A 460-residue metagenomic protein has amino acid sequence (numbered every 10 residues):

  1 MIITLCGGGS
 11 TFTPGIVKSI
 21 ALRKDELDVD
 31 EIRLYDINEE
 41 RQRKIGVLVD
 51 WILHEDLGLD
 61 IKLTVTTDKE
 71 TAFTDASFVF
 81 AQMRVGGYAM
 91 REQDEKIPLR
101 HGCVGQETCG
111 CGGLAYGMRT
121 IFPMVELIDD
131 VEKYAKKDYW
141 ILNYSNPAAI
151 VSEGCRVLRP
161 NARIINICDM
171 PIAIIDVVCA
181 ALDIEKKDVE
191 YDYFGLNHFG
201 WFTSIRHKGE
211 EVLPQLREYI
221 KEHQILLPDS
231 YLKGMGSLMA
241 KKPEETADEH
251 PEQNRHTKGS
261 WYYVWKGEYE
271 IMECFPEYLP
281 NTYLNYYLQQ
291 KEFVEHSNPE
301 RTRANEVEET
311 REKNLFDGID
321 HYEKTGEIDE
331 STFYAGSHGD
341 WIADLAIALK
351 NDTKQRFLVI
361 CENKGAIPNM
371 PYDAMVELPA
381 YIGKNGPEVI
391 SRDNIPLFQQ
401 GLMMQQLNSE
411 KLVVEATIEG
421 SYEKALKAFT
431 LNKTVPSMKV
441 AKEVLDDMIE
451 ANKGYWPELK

Functional and structural regions predicted by a protein language model:
M1-I3: Extreme N-terminal starter segment of soluble prokaryotic enzymes
G9: Conserved glycine-rich cofactor-binding loop
P14, W140-K208, L213: Rossmann-fold dinucleotide-binding core
D25-D50: NAD(P)-binding Rossmann-fold cofactor-contacting core
K62-T74: Short acidic low-complexity segments
F73, S77-Q82: N-terminal Rossmann-like NAD(P) cofactor-binding module of classical short-chain dehydrogenase/reductase
A89-L158: Rossmann-fold NAD(P)-binding glycine/threonine-rich loop
D183-K460: Long, compositionally biased stretches enriched for glycine and/or charged residues
